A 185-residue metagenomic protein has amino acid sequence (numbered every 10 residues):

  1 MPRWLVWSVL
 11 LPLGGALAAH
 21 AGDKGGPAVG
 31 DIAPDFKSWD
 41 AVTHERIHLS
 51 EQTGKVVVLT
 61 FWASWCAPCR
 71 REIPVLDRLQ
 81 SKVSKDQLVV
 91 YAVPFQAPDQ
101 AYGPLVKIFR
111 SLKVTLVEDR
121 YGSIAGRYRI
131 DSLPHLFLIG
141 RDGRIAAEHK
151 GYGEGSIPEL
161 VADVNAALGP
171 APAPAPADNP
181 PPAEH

Functional and structural regions predicted by a protein language model:
M1-W4: Positively charged n-region of N-terminal signal peptides that target proteins for export
W7-A16: Bacterial N-terminal signal peptides
G15-D35, P170-H185: N-proximal helix/coil linker or "cap" segments that precede and/or mark the start of modular domains
F36-V57: A short beta-strand-turn-helix
K55-V57, F61-W65, S132: Short pre-active-site segment immediately N-terminal to redox-active cysteine/selenocysteine motifs in thiol-based
T60, A92, F137-L138: Hydrophobic beta-strand core positions in alpha/beta domains
R70-F109, R120-G126, A162: Structural microenvironment flanking redox-active thiols in thiol-disulfide oxidoreductases
V106-L112, D119-N165: Thiol/disulfide oxidoreductase modules built on the thioredoxin-like
